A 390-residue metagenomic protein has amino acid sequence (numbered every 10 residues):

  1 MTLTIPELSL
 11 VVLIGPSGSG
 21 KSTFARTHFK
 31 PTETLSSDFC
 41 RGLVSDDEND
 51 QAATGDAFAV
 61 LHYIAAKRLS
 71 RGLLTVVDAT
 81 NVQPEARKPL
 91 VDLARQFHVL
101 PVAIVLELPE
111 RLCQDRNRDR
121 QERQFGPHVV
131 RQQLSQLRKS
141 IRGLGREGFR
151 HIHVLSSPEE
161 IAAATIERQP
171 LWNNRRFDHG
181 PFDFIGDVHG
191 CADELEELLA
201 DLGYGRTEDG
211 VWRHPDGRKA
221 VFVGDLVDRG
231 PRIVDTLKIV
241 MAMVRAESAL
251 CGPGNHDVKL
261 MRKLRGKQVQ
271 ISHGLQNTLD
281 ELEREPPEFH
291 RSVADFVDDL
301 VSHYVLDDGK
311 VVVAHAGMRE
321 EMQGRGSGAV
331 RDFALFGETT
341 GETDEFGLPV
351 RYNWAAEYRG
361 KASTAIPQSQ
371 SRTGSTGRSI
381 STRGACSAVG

Functional and structural regions predicted by a protein language model:
T2-I14, P31, L108-R168: Conserved GTP-binding G-domain of TRAFAC-class P-loop NTPases and closely related GTPase folds
V12-G18, A365: The Walker A (P-loop) glycine that initiates the GxxxxGKT/S ATP-binding motif of P-loop NTPases
S19-T75, E85, R111-Q114: Conserved substrate/cofactor phosphate-moiety recognition/catalytic segment in nucleotide-dependent phosphotransferases
L43, D47, V82-E122: ATP-dependent NMP and nucleoside kinases share a basic, alpha-helical "lid"
V129-R131, D216-R218, R229-V305, G309-V313 (+2 more regions): Active-site neighborhood of divalent metal-dependent phosphoester bond hydrolases
E160-L237: N-terminal active-site segment of His-dependent metallophosphoesterases
G190-D193, D228-P231, D257-M261, E320-E321 (+2 more regions): Active-site environment of divalent metal-dependent phosphoester hydrolases
M322, E345-G390: Conserved beta-sheet core of the metallophosphoesterase superfamily
